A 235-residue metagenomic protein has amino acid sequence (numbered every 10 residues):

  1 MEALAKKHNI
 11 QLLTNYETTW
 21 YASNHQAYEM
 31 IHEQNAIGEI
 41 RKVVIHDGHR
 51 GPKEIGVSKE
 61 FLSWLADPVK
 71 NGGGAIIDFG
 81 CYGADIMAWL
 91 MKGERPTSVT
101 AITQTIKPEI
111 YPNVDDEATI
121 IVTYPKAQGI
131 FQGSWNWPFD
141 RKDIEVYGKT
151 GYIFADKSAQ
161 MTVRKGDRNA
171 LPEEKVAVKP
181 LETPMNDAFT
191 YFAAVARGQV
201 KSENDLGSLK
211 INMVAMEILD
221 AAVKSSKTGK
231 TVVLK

Functional and structural regions predicted by a protein language model:
M1, A27, A221-A222: Aromatic/hydrophobic pocket-lining residues that form π-stacking "cages" and hydrophobic walls in ligand
M1-K7: Catalytic-core regions built around general acid/base machinery
K7, Q11, Y191-K235: C-terminal helix-rich "cap/oligomerization" subdomain common to oxidoreductases
I10-L13, T18-I110, G229: Predominantly a Rossmann-like dinucleotide-binding segment in NAD(P)-dependent oxidoreductases
T19, P138, V214: Glycine-/small-residue-rich active-site loops that bind phosphorylated ligands and cofactors
A22, T183, G207: Residue-level signal for the nucleotide or nucleotide-sugar donor/cofactor binding architecture
N71-I77, K175-T183: A short glycine-threonine-serine/GTX helix/turn-capping micro-motif
G83-T162, N186-K201, A222: Contiguous beta-strand/loop segments that form the cofactor/metal-binding neighborhood of enzyme cores
